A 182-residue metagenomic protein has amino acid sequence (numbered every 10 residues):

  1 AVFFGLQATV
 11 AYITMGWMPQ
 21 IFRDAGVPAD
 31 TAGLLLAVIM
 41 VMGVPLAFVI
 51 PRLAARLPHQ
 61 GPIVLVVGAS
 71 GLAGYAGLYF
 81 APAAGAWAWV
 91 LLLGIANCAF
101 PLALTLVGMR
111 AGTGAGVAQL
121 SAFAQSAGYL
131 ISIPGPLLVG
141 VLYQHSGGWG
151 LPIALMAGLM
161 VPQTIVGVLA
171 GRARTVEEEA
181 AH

Functional and structural regions predicted by a protein language model:
A1-A47: Extracytoplasmic gate region of multi-pass secondary transporters
M42-L46, A96, A127-I131: MFS transmembrane alpha-helix packing/gate-lining sites
L46-H59: Helix-to-loop junctions at the C-terminal end of transmembrane segments in multipass secondary transporters
P62-A76: Structural signature of the two symmetry-related core transmembrane helices
G85-P101: Hydrophobic core of transmembrane alpha-helices in multi-pass small-molecule transporters, especially MFS/SLC-type
C98-G112: Intracellular juxtamembrane helix-capping segments at the cytosolic ends of symmetry-related transmembrane helices
A111-W149, I153-M156: A late C-terminal transmembrane helix in Major Facilitator Superfamily
A154-H182: Multi-pass alpha-helical transporter architecture, strongest for 12-TM Major Facilitator/SLC carriers used
